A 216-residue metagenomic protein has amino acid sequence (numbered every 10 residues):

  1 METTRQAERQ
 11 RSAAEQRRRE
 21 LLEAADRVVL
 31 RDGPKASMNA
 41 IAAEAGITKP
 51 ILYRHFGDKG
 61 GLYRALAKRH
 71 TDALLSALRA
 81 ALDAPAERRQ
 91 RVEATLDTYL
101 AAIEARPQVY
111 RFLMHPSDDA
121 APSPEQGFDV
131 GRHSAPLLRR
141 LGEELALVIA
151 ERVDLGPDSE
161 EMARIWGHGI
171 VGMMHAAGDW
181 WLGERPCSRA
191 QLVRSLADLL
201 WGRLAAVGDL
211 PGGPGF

Functional and structural regions predicted by a protein language model:
M1-E44, G61-R64: Basic, helix-initiating cap at the start of DNA-binding domains
L21-V29, L74, L78, Y99: Short hydrophobic clusters on alpha-helical segments that form packing/core surfaces in small helical domains
V29, Y63-H70, L113, S134-L137 (+1 more regions): Alpha-helical DNA-contacting segments of helix-turn-helix folds
G46-F56: Short hydrophobic/aromatic patch on the recognition helix
A65, A80-Q108, S159, W166 (+1 more regions): Hydrophobic alpha-helical connector segments
Q90-H115, P136-A146, V171: Helical hydrophobic small-molecule/effector-binding pocket
S123-D154, E161-G172, A176, Q191-G202: Amphipathic alpha-helical packing segments from all-alpha helical-bundle domains
